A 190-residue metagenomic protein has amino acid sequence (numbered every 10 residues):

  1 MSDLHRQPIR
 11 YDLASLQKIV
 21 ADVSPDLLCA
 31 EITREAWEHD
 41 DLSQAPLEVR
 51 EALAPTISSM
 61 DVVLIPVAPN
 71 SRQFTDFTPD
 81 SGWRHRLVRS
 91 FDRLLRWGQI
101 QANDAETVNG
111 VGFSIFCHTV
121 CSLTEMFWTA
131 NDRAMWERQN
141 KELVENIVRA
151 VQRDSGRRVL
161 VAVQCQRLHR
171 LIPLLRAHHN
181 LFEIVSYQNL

Functional and structural regions predicted by a protein language model:
M1, D26, R158-Q164: Beta-strand elements within well-structured catalytic alpha/beta cores of enzymes that handle phosphate/sulfate esters
M1-Y11: Acidic/histidine-rich helix-loop elements that form or flank divalent-metal/phosphate-binding sites at the catalytic
D3-L4, T33-W37: Short active-site-proximal "capping" loops at secondary-structure junctions
I9-A21: Short, acidic/polar
V20, S24-A30: Proline-aspartate-enriched helix->loop->beta-strand connector
L27, E35-D154, Q166, P173-L174: Hydrophobic, often amphipathic alpha-helical segments used for membrane interaction and targeting
L168, R176-L190: Short, flexible loop segments at boundaries between secondary-structure elements
